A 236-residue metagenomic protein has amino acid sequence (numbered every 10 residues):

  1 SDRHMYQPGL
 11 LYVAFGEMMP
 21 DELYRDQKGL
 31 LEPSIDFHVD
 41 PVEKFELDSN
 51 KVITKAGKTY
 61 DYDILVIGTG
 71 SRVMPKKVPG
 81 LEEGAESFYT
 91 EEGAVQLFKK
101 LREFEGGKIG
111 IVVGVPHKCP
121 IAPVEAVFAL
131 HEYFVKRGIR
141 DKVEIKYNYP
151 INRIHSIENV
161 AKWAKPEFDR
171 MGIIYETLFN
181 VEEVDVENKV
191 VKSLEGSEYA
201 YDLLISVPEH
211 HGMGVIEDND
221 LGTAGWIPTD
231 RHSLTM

Functional and structural regions predicted by a protein language model:
S1-D36, V115-E158: Beta1-alpha1 glycine-rich phosphate/pyrophosphate-binding loop at the start of Rossmann-like nucleotide-binding domains
Y12-E17, W163-A164, E195, T223: Short, hinge-like loop/turn segments at secondary-structure boundaries
E32-E46, D169-V181: A conserved beta-strand/loop element that lines the FAD pocket in flavoprotein oxidoreductases
I35-E125, E132-G138, I205: FAD-binding core/adjacent interface of flavoenzyme oxidoreductases
E46-T59, V184-E198: Conserved beta-strand-loop-beta-strand element in the redox core of flavoprotein oxidoreductases
L81-E105, Y199-M236: FAD-site-proximal beta/loop scaffold in flavoenzymes
V112, A126-A129, H155-E158, H211-G214 (+1 more regions): Residues forming the flavin
E144-K146, R153-E195: Loop-centered beta-sheet repeat module
